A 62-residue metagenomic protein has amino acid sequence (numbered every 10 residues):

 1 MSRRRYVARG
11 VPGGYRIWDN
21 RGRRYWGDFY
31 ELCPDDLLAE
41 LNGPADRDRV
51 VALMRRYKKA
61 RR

Functional and structural regions predicted by a protein language model:
M1-D28, E40-R62: Short N-terminal "domain-start" leader segments that mark the transition from disordered tails or signal peptides into
